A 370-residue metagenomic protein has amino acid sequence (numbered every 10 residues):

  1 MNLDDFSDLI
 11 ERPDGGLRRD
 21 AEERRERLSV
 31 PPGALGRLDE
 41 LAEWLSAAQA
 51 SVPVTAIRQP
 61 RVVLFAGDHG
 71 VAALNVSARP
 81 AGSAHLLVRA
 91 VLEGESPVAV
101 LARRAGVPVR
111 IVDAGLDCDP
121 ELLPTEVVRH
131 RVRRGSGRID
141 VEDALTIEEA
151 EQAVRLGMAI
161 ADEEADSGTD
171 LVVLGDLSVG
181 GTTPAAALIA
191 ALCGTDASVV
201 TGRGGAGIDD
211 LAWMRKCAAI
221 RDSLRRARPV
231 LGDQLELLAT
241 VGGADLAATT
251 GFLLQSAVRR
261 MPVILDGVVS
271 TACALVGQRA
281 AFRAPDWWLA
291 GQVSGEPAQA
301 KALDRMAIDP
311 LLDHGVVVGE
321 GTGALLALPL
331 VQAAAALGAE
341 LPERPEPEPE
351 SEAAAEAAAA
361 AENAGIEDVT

Functional and structural regions predicted by a protein language model:
M1-T370: N-terminal loops that bind phosphate or other acidic moieties and the adjacent beta-alpha structural core
